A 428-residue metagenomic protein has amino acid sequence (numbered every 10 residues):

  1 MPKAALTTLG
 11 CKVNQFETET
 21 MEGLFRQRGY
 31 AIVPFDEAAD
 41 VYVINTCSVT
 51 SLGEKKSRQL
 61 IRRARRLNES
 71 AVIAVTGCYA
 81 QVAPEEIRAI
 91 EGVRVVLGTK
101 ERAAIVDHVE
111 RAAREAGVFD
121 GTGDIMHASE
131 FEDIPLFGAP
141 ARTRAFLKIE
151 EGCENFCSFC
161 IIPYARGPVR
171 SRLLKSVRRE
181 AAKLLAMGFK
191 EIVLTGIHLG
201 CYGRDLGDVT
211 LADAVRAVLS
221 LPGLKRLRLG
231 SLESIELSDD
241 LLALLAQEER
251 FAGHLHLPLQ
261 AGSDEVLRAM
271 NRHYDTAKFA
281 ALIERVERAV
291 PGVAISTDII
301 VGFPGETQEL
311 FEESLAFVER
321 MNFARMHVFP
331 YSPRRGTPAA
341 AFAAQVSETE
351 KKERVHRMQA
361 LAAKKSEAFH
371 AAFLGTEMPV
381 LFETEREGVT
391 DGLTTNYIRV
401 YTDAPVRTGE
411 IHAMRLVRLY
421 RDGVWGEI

Functional and structural regions predicted by a protein language model:
M1-Y202, R216, L255, A277-E284 (+4 more regions): Proteins enriched for Cys/Gly/acidic motifs involved in redox and nucleic-acid/cofactor modification
P2, Y30, A71, R94 (+4 more regions): A structural micro-motif
S48-V49, R166-G167, D208, R268-Y274 (+1 more regions): Short glycine-enriched, charge-decorated loop/helix-capping segments at active-site entrances that position
I73-A74, V82-A83, A186-Q308: Conserved SAM/AdoMet-binding glycine-rich loop
P140-T143, C153-N155, F251, A261 (+5 more regions): Short flexible coil/turn linkers enriched for glycine and charged/polar residues that connect secondary-structure
C157, V177, L194, L229 (+7 more regions): Conserved, mostly hydrophobic/aromatic
E306, N322-F323: Contiguous mid-protein beta-loop-alpha structural module that forms a pocket-lining wall or clamp of enzyme active
A341-I428: Terminal RNA-binding accessory module
